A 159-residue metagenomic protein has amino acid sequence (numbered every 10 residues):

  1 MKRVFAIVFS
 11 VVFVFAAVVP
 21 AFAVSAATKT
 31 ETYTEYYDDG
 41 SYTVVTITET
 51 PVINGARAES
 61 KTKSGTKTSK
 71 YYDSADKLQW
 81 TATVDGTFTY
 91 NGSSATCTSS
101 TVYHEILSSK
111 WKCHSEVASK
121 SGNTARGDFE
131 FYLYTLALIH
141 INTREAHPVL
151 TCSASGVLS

Functional and structural regions predicted by a protein language model:
M1-D76: N-terminal prepro-regions of secreted/extracellular proteins
I53-S159: Mature secreted bioactive peptide module from preproproteins
